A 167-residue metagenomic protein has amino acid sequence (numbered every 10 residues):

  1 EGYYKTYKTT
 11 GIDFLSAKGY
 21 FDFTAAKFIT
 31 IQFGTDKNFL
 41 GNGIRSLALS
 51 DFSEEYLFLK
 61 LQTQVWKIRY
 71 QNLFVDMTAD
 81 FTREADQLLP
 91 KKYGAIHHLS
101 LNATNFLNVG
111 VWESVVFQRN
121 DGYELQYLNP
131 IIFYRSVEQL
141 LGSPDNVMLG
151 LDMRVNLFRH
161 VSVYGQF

Functional and structural regions predicted by a protein language model:
E1-Y70: Well-ordered mid-protein domain cores that form the structural environment of catalytic cofactors
T30, F39, F58-F167: Signature for the C-terminal beta-barrel architecture of outer-membrane proteins
